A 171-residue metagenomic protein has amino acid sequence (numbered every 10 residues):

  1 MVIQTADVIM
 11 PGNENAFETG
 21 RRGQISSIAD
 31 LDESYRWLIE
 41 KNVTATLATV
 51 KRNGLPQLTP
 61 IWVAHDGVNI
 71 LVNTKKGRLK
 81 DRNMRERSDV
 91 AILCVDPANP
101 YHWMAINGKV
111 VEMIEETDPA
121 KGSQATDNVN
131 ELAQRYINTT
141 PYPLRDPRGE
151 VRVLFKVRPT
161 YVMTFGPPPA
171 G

Functional and structural regions predicted by a protein language model:
M1-A29, H102-G171: Charged, gly/pro-rich active-site loop segments
E18-T46: Short, basic/aromatic recognition patches
D32, G77-R78: Structural motif corresponding to alpha-helix initiation and N-cap regions
L38-I39, M84, L132, V157: A generic structural signal for nonpolar/aromatic side chains embedded in well-ordered alpha-helices
N42-K76, M84, A91-V95, W103-I106: Short beta-strand segments
R78-K80, N99, G171: Short, surface-exposed beta-strand-loop junctions and turns on beta-sheet-rich folds
V95-P97, P159-T160: Short secondary-structure boundary segments
